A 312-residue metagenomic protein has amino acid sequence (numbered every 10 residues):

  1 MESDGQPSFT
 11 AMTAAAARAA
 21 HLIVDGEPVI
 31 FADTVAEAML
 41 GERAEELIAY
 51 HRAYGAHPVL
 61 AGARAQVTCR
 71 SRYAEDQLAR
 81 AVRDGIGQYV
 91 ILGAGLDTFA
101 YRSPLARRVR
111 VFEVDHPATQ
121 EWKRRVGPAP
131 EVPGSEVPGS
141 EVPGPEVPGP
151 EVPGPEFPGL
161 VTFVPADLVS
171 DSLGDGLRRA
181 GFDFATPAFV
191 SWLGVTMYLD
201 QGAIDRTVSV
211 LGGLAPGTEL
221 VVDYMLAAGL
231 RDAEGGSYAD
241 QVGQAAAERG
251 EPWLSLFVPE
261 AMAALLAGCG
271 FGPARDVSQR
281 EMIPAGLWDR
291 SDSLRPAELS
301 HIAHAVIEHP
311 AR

Functional and structural regions predicted by a protein language model:
M1-V90, A94-P133, E151, P155-V164 (+3 more regions): Rossmann-like AdoMet
V169-D171, T196-Y198, L226-L230: Short, catalytically relevant binding-site loops at active-site mouths
L173, Y198-L211: A short, conserved alpha-helix within the catalytic core of class I
P187-G202: A short SAM/SAH-binding and catalytic strip from SAM-dependent methyltransferases
L193-G194, I204, D223-A227: Histidine- and/or cysteine-centered catalytic micro-motif in compact active-site loops
L214-A228: Conserved beta-strand signature within the Rossmann-like core of class I S-adenosyl-L-methionine
A233-R312: Rossmann-like AdoMet/SAM-dependent catalytic core
